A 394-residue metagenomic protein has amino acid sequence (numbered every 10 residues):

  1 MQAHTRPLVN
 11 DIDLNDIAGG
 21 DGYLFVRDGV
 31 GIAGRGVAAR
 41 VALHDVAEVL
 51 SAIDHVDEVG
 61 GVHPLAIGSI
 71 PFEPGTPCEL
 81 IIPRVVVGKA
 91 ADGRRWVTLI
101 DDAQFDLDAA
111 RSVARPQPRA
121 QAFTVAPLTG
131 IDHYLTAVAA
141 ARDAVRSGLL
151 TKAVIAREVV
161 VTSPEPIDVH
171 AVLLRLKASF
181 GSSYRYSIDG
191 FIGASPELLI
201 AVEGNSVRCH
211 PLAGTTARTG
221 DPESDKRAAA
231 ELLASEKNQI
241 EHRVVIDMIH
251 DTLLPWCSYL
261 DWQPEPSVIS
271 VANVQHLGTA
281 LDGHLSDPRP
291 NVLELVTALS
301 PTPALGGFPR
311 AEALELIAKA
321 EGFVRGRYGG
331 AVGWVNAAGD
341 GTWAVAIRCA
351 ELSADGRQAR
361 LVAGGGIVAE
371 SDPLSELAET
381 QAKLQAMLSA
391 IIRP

Functional and structural regions predicted by a protein language model:
M1-P7, G22, R27-D45, D102-A139 (+5 more regions): Contiguous alpha-helical scaffold segments within structured protein domains that host functional hotspots
G20-D28, L65-I67, T151-A153, G181-S187: A short, Trp-centered hydrophobic/proline-enriched beta-strand micro-motif
L24-A90: Glycine-rich, N-terminal phosphate-binding loop and its surrounding beta-alpha-beta segment
G31-I32, V85, G93-W96, F191 (+2 more regions): Hydrophobic residues embedded in beta-strands of well-ordered beta-sheets
T76-L99, D340-L352: Structural signature of FAD isoalloxazine-binding scaffolds in flavoprotein oxidoreductases
R84-K89, P196-T216, V345-A354: Short beta-strand elements
R157, T162-R208: SIR2/sirtuin-family catalytic core signature
A280-P394: Conserved hydrophobic core element of enzyme catalytic domains
